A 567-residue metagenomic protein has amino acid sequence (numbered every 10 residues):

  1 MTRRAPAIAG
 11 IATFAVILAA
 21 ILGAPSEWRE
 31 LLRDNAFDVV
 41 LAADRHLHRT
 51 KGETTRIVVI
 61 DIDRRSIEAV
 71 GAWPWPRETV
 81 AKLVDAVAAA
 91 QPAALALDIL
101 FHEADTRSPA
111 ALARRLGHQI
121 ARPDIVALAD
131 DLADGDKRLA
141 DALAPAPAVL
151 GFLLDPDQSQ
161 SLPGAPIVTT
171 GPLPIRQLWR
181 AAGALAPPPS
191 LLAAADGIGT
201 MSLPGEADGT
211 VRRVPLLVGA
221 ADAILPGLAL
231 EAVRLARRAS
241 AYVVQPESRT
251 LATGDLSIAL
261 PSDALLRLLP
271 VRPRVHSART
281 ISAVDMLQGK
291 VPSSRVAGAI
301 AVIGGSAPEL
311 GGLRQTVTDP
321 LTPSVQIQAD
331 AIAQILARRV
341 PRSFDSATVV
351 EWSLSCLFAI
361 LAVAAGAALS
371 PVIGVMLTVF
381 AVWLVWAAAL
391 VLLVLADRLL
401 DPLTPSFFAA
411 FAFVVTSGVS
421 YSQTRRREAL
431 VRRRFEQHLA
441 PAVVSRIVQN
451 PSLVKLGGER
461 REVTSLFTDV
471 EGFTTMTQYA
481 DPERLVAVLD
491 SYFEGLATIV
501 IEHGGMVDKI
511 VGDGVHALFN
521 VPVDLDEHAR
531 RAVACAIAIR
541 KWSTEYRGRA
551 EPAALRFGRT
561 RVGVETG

Functional and structural regions predicted by a protein language model:
T2-S257, P261, S293-G374: Non-transmembrane functional regions of envelope-associated proteins
D345-V419: Transmembrane alpha-helical segments that form the functional core of multipass membrane systems
P402-R461, A487: Regulatory cytosolic signal-relay segments
H438, S465-T475: Catalytic-site or vestigial catalytic-site microsegments of nucleotide-handling domains
G458-D469, F557-G558: Active-site-proximal structural segments of metal-dependent nucleotidyl cyclase/transferase enzymes
E462, E471, M506-V507, V511-P522 (+1 more regions): Short acidic-rich active-site patches of cyclic nucleotide enzymes
T474-A497, I501, D508-K509, A517: Conserved long alpha-helical elements within nucleotide-processing catalytic cores of c-di-GMP signaling and class III
L489-G505, V521-V562: Alpha-helical scaffold within the catalytic cores of cyclic-nucleotide enzymes
